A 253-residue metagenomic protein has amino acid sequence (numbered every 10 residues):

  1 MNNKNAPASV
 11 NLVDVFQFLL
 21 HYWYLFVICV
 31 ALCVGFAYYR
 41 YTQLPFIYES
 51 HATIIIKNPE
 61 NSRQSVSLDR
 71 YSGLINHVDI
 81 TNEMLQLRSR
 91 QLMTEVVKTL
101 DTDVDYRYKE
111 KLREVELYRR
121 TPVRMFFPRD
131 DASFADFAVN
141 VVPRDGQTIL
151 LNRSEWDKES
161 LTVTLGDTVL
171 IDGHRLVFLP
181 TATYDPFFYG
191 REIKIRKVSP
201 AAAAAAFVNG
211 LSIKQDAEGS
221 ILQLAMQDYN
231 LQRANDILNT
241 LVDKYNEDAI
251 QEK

Functional and structural regions predicted by a protein language model:
M1-K253: Hydrophobic and amphipathic membrane-targeting/association helices
